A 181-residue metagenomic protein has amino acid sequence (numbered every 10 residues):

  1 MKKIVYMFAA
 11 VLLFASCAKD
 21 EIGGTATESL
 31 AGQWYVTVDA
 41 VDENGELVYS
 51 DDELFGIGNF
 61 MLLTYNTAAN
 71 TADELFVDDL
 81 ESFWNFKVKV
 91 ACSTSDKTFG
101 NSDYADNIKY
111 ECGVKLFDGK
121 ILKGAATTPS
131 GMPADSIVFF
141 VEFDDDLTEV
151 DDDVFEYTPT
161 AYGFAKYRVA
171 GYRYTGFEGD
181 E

Functional and structural regions predicted by a protein language model:
K2-M7: Sec-dependent signal peptide recognition, specifically the positively charged N-region followed immediately by
A9-V11: N-terminal prepro-regions of secreted/extracellular proteins
F14-S16: C-terminal motif of bacterial Sec signal peptides marking the signal peptidase cleavage site
A18-G24: Bacterial lipoprotein signal-peptidase II cleavage site
G24-E181: First exposed extracellular module after export/assembly in secreted or surface-exposed proteins
